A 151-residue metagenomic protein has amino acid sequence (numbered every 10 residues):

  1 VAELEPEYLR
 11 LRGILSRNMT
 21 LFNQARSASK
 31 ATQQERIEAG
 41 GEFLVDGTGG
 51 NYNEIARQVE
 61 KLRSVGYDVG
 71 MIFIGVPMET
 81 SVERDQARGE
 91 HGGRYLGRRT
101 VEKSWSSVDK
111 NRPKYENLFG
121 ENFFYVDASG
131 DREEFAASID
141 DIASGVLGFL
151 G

Functional and structural regions predicted by a protein language model:
V1-G41, N53: Conserved substrate/cofactor phosphate-moiety recognition/catalytic segment in nucleotide-dependent phosphotransferases
Q34-E38, K61-G66: Conserved catalytic network of the ASCE P-loop NTPase/AAA+ motor domain
G40-F43, D68-G70: Loop/turn-to-beta-strand initiation segments
V45-D46, M71-G75, Y125-D127: Conserved beta-strand segments of the P-loop GTPase G domain that flank and frequently precede/overlap
D46-I55, M78: Acidic, metal-coordinating catalytic cores used for nucleic-acid/nucleotide bond scission and strand-transfer chemistry
I55-K61: Histidine-anchored nucleotide/phosphate-binding helix
R63-D85: Conserved phosphate-donor/acceptor-positioning beta-strand/loop module used by diverse small-molecule
E79-G151: Conserved GTP-binding G-domain of TRAFAC-class P-loop NTPases and closely related GTPase folds
